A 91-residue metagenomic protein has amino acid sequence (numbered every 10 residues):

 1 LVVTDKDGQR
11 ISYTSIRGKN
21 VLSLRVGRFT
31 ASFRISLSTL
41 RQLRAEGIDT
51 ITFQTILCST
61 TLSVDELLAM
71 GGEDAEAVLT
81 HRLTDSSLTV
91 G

Functional and structural regions predicted by a protein language model:
L1-G91: Long, contiguous ectodomains of secretory-pathway proteins
